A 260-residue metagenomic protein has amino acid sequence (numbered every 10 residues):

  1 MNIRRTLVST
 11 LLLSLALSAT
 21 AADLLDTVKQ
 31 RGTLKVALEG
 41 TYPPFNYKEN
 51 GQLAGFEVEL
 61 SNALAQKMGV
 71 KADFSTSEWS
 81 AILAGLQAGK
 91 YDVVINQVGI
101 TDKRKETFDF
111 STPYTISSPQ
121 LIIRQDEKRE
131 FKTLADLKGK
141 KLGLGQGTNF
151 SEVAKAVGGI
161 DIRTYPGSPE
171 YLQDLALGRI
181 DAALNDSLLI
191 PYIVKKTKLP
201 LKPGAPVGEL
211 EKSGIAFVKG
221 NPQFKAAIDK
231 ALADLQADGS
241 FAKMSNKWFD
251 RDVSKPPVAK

Functional and structural regions predicted by a protein language model:
D23, N149-I162, L201-P203, L232-K260: Ligand-binding clefts/hinges and TM-proximal coupling segments of bilobed small-molecule sensing domains
D23-Q97: Extracytoplasmic small-molecule ligand-binding "clamshell" domains of the periplasmic binding protein/Venus flytrap
K35-P43, L53-Q66, Q120-G167, S187-P191: Bilobed "Venus flytrap"/periplasmic-binding protein-like clamshell domains and structurally analogous long
V58-K67, K141, Q146-T148, K212-D252: Extended ligand-binding regions for polar small-molecule ligands
Q66, K71-D136, V207: Acidic, polar ligand-binding/catalytic clefts
F74-A84, R129, G147-T148, R163-L177 (+1 more regions): Short helix-initiation/N-cap motifs at beta->coil->alpha
A81, V98-E106, V153-A156, D174 (+1 more regions): A ligand-binding cleft/hinge motif common to bilobed small-molecule-binding domains
I116-I123, P191-L232, R251-K260: Periplasmic-binding protein-like
